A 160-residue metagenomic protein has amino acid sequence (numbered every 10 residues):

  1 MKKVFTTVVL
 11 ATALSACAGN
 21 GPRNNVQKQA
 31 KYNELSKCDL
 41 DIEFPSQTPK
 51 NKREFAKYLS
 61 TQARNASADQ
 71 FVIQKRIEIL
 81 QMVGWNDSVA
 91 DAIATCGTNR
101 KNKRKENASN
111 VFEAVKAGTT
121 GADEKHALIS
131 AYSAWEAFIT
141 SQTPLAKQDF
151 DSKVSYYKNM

Functional and structural regions predicted by a protein language model:
K2, G19-Q29, Q47-K50, A94-E106 (+1 more regions): Intrinsic low-complexity, intrinsically disordered segments enriched in polar/basic residues
K2-V8: Sec-dependent signal peptide recognition, specifically the positively charged N-region followed immediately by
A11-T12: Repetitive helical segments and hydrophobic/amphipathic motifs
S15-A16: C-terminal motif of bacterial Sec signal peptides marking the signal peptidase cleavage site
G21-A92: Immediate post-signal-peptide N-terminus of mature secreted/exported proteins
A63-Q70, I77, T119, I139-A146 (+1 more regions): Sec/Tat-exported extracytoplasmic proteins
A92-D149: Long, amphipathic, charge-rich alpha-helical segments that form helical bundles/coiled-coils
D149-M160: Short, low-complexity, Pro/Ser/Thr/Gly-rich segments in the mature regions of secreted, periplasmic
